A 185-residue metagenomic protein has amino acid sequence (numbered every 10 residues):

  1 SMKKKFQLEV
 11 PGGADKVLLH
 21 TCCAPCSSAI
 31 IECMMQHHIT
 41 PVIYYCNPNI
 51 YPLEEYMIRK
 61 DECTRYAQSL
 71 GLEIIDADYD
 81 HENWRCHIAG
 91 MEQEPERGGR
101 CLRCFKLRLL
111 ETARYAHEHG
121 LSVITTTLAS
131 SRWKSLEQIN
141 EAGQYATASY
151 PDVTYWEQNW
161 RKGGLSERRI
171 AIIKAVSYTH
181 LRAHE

Functional and structural regions predicted by a protein language model:
S1-G163: ATP-dependent adenylation/nucleotidyltransferase module used to activate substrates
I88-P95, E167-S177: Short, surface-exposed amphipathic charged segments that create phosphate/polyanion-binding patches used for binding
T179-E185: Conserved small/polar residues in nucleotide/adenosyl-binding loops
